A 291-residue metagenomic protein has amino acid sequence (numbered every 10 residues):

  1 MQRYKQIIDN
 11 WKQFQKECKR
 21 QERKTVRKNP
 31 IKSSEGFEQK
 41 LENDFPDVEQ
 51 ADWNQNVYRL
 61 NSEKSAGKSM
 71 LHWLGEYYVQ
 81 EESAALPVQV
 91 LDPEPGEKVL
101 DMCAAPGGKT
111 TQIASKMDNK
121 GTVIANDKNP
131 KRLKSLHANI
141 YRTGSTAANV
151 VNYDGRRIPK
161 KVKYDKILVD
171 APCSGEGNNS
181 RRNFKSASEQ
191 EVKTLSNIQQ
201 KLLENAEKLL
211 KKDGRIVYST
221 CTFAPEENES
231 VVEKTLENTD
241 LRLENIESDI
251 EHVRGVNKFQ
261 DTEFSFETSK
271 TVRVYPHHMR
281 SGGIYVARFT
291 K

Functional and structural regions predicted by a protein language model:
M1-K291: S-adenosylmethionine
